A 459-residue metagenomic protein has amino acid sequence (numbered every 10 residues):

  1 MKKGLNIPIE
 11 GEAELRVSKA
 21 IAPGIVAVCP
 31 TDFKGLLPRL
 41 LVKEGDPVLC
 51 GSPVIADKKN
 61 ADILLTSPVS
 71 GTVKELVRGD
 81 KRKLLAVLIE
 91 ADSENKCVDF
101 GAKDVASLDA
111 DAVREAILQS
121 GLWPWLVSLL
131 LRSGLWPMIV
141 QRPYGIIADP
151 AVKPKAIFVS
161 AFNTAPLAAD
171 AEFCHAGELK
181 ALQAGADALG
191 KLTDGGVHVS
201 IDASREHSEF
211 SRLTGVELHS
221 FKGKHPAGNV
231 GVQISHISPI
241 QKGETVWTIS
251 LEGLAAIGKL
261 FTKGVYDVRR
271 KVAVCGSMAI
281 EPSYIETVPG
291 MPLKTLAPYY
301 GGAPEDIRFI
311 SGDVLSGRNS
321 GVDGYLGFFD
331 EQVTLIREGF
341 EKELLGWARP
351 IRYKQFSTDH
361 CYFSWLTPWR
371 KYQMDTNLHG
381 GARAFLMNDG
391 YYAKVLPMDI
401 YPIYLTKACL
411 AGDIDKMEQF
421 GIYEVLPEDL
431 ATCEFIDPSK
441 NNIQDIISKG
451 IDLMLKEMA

Functional and structural regions predicted by a protein language model:
M1-L41, L218-F221: N-terminal, Lys/Arg-enriched amphipathic/low-complexity engagement segments that precede the first folded domain
D32-L36, V48-G51, N60, L64-E75: Generic structural motif
L41, P47, L64-S67, A186 (+1 more regions): Residue-level "contact hotspot" at macromolecular interaction interfaces
V42-V48, V77-D80: Acidic, glycine-anchored pre-beta loop/turn
V48-D62, L85-S93: Short hydrophobic beta/alpha edge segments that flank linear recognition/processing sites
V77-A459: Buried, small/hydrophobic-residue-enriched core segments of structured protein domains
